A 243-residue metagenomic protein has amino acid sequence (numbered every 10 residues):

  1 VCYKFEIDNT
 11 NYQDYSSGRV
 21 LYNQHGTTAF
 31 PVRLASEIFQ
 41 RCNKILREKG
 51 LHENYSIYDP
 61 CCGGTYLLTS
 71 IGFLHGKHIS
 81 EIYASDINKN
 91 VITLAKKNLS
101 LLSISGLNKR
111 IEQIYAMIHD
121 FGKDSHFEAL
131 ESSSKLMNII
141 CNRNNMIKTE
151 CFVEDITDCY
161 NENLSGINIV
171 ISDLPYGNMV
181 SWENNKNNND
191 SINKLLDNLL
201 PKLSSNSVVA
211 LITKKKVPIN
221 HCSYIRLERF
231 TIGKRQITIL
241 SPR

Functional and structural regions predicted by a protein language model:
V1-R243: Class I S-adenosyl-L-methionine-dependent methyltransferase catalytic core
